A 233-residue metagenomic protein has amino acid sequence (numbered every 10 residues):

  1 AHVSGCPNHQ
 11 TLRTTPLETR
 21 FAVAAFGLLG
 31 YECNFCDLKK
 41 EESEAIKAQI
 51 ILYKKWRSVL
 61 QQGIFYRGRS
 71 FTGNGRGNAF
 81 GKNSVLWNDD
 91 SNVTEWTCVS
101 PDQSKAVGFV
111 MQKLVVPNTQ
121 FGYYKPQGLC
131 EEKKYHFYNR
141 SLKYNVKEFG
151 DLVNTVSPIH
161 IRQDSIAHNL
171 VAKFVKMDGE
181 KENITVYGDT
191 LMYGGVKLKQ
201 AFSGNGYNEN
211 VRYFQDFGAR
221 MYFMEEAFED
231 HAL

Functional and structural regions predicted by a protein language model:
A1-F202, N210-F214, G218-M224: Active-site-proximal substrate-binding groove within the catalytic cores of carbohydrate-active enzymes
Y222-L233: Short beta-strand-to-coil "C-cap" segments at the C-terminal boundary of structured domains/repeats, marking
